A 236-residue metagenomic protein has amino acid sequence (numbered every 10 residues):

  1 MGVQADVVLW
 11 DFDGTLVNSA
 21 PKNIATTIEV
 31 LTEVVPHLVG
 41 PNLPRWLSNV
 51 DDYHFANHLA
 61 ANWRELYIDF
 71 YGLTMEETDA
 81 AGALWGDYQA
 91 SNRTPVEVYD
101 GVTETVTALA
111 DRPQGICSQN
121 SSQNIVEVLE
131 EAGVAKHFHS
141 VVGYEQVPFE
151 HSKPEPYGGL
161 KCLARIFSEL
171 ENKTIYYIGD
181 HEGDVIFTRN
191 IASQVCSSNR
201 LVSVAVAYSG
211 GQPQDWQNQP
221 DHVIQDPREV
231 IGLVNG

Functional and structural regions predicted by a protein language model:
G2-D100: N-terminal helical cap/lid subdomain that shapes the substrate entry/recognition surface in HAD-like hydrolases
K22, H58, E97-G101, N120-S121 (+3 more regions): Short beta->alpha linker loops
T26, L66, G101, N124-E127 (+2 more regions): Phosphate- and divalent-cation-binding pockets in alpha/beta enzyme and binding domains that engage nucleotide-derived
P95, G115, S121-Y176, E182-S193 (+1 more regions): Substrate-recognition "cap/lid" segment bordering the active-site pocket of phosphatases
G101-R112: Catalytic-core regions built around general acid/base machinery
V134-E145, P213-G236: Structural recognition of alpha->loop->beta junctions
Y177-Q225: Acidic, Mg2+-coordinating phosphoryl-transfer loop and its flanking beta/alpha structural elements, shared across
